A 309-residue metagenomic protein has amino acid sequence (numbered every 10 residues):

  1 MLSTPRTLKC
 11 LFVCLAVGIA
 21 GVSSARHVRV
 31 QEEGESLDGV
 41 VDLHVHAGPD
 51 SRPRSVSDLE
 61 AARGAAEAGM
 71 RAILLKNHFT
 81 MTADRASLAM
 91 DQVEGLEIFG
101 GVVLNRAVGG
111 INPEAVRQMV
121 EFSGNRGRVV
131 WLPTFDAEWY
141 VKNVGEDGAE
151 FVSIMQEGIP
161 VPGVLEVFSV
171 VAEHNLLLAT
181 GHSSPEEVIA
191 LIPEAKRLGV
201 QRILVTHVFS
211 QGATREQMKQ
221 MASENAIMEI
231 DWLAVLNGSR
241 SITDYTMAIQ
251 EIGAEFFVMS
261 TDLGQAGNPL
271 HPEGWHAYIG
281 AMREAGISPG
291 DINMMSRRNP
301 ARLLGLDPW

Functional and structural regions predicted by a protein language model:
C10-A20: Bacterial N-terminal signal peptides
R26-L96: An N-terminally biased module of ancient metal coordination in phosphate/nucleic-acid-related enzymes
G34, A86-G95, Q118-N125, S169 (+3 more regions): Acidic (Asp/Glu)-rich catalytic clusters
S51-S55, A83-R85, N143, V188-E194 (+4 more regions): Histidine/acidic-residue-rich catalytic or RNA/ligand-binding cores of hydrolases and nuclease-related proteins
L96, G109-L204: Extended substrate/RNA-proximal surfaces in nucleic-acid metabolism proteins
S169, L176-R240, V258: Catalytic pocket-lining loop regions of alpha/beta-barrel enzymes, especially the amidohydrolase/enolase/GH5 lineages
D231, A254-H271: Short acidic/histidine-rich active-site segments
W275-H276, G280-W309: Mid-to-C-terminal alpha-helical segments outside catalytic/metal-binding sites
